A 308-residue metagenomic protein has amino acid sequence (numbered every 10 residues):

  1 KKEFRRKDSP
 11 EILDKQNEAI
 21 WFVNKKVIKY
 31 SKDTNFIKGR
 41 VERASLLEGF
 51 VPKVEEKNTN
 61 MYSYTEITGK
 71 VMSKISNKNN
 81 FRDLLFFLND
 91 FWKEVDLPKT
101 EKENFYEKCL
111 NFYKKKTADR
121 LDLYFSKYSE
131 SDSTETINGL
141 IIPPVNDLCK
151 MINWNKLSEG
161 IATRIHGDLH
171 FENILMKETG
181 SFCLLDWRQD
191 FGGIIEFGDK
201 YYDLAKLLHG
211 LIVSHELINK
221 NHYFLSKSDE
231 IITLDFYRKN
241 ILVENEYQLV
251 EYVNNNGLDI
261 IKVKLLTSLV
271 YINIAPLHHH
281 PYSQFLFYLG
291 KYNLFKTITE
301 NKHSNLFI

Functional and structural regions predicted by a protein language model:
K1-V27, L88-E107, F112-D119, K127 (+5 more regions): Phosphate/pyrophosphate-binding loops and the adjoining catalytic core of nucleotide-dependent enzymes
S9-R43, N60, T65-E66, K70-S76: ATP-binding glycine-rich loop module of kinase domains
D33, T59-L85, N89-L97, A118 (+6 more regions): A glycine-centered beta->alpha junction motif in the catalytic cores of kinase/phosphotransferase enzymes
S45-V51, V71-I137, I141-S158, N254-N255: Conserved kinase catalytic-core helix
V54, Y62, H170-F171, S214: Catalytic phosphate/metal-binding cores of nucleic-acid and nucleotide-processing enzymes, i.e., regions that mediate
S131-N155, I174-M176, S181, S268-L277 (+1 more regions): Hydrophobic transmembrane helix bundles of membrane-integrated enzymes that assemble and modify cell-envelope
D147-G198: Active-site acidic catalytic loop and adjacent metal/ATP-binding pocket of ATP-dependent phosphoryl transfer enzymes
D190-Y252, S268-Y282: Active-site activation/catalytic loop segments of kinase-like enzymes and analogous catalytic loops in related
